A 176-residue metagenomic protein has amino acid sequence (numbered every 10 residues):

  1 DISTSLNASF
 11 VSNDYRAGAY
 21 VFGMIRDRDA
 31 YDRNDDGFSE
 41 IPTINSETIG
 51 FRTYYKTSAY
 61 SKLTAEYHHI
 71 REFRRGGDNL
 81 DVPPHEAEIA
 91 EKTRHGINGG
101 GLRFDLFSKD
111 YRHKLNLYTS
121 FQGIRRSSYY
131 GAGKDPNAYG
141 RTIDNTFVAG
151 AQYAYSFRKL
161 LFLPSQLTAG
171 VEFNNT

Functional and structural regions predicted by a protein language model:
D1-D35, P42-I49: Outer-membrane beta-barrel translocator/receptor signature
D1-L6, V21-D27, A65-H69, L117-G123 (+1 more regions): Transmembrane beta-barrel strands of outer-membrane/channel proteins
I2-L6, A17, E47-F51, G96-L102 (+1 more regions): Hydrophobic, lipid-facing positions within transmembrane beta-strands of outer-membrane proteins
N7-V11, F22, R52-K56, R103-F107 (+1 more regions): Transmembrane beta-barrel domains of outer membrane proteins
S12-A17, A59-K62, F107-K114, F157-Q166: Short loop/turn motifs that connect adjacent beta-strands in outer-membrane beta-barrel proteins
Y20-F22, Y139, L163-A169: Glycine-rich, flexible loop segments associated with nucleotide phosphate handling
R28-T48, K56, Y60-H113, F121-D144: Flexible loop and strand-edge segments within Gram-negative outer membrane beta-barrel domains
K56-S58, H68, K159-T176: Structural signature of Gram-negative outer-membrane beta-barrels, strongest in the C-terminal barrel of TonB-dependent
